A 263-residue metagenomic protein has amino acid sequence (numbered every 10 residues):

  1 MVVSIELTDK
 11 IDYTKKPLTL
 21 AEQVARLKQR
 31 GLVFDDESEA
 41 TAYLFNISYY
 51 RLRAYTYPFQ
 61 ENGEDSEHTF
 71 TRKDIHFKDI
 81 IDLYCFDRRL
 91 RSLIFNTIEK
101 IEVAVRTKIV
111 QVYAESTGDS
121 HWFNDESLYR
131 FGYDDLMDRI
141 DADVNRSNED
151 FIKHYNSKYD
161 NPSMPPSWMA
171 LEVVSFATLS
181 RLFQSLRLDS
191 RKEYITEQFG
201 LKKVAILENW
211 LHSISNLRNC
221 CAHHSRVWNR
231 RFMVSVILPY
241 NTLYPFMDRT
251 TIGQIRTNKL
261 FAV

Functional and structural regions predicted by a protein language model:
V2-V263: Long, contiguous internal "core" modules enriched in hydrophobic/ aromatic residues
